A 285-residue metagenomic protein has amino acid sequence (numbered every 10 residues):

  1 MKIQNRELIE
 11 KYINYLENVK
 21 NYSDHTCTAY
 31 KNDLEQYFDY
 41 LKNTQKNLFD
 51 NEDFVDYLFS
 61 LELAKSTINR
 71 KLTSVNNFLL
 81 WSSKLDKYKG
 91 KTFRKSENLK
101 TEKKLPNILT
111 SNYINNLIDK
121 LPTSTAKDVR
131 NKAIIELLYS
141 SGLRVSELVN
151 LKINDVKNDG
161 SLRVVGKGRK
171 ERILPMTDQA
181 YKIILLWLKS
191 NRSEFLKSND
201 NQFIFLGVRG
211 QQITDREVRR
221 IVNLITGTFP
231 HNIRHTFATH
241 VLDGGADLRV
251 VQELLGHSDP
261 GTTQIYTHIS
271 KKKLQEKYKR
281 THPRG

Functional and structural regions predicted by a protein language model:
M1-G285: Conserved catalytic core of the tyrosine transesterase superfamily
